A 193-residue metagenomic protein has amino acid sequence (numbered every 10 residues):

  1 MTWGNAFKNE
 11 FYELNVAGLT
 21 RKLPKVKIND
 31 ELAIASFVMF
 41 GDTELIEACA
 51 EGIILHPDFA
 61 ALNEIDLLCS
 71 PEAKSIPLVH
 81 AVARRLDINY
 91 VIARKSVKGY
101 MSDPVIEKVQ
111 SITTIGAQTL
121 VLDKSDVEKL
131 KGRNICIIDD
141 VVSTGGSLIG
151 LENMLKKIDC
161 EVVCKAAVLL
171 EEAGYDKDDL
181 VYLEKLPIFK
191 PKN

Functional and structural regions predicted by a protein language model:
M1-E64: Active-site-facing substrate-recognition patch
T2-E13, I149-N193: PRPP-dependent phosphoribosyltransferase catalytic core
N63-E72: Short glycine-rich phosphate-binding loop at a beta-alpha junction
D66-L67, N134-C136: Structural motif
A73, K95-V97, L170-E171: Short, ordered loop/turn segments at secondary-structure junctions
P77-L86, E152: Short Gly/Thr/Asp-enriched flexible loops that form oxyanion-binding sites at enzyme active sites
I88-I135: Short, glycine/charge-rich flexible loops or terminal/linker lids adjacent to PRPP-binding catalytic cores
D139-E152: Acidic, divalent-metal-coordinating active-site segment for phosphoryl/phosphodiester hydrolysis, typified by short
